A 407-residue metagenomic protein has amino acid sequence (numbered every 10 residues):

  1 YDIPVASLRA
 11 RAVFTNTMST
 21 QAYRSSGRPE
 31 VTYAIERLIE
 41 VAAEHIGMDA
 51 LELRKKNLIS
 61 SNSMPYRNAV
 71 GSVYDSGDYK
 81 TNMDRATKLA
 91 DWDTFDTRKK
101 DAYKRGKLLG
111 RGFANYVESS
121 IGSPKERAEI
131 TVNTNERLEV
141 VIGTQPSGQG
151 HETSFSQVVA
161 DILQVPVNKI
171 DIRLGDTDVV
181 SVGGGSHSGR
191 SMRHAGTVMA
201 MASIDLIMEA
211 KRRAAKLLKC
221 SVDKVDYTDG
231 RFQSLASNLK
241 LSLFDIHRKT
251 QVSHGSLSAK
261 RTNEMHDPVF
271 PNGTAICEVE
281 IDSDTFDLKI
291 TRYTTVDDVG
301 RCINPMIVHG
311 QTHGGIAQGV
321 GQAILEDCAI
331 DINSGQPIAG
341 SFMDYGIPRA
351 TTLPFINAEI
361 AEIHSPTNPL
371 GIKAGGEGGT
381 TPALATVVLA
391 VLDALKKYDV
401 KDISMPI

Functional and structural regions predicted by a protein language model:
Y1-K107, R111-E118, Q157-I407: C-terminal catalytic domains of large/alpha subunits in multi-subunit enzymes
R28, T144-Q145: Short beta->alpha junction loops/turns
G110-I142, Q149: Conserved beta-alpha junction segments in alpha/beta enzyme cores
E152-T153: Conserved strand-to-helix beginnings and helix N-cap segments that scaffold or border functional pockets
